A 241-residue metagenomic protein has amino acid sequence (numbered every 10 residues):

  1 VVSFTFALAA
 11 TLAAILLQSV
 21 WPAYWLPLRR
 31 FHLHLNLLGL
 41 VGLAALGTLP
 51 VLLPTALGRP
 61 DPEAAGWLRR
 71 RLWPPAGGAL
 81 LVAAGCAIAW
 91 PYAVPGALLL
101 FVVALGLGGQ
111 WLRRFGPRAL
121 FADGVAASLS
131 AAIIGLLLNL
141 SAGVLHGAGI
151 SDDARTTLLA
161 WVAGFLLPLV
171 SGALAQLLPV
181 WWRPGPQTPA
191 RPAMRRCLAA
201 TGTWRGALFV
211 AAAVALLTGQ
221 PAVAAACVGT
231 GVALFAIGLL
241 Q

Functional and structural regions predicted by a protein language model:
V1-Q241: Hydrophobic alpha-helical transmembrane segments of multi-pass integral membrane proteins
